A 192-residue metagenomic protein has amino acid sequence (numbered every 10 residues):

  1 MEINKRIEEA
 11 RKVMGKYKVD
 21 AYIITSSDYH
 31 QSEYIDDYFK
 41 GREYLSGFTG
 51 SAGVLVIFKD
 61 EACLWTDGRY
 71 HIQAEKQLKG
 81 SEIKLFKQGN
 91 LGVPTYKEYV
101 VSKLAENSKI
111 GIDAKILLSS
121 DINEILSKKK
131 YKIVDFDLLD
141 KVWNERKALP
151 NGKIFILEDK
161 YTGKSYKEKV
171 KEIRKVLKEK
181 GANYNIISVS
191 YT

Functional and structural regions predicted by a protein language model:
I7, R11-E43: Intrinsically disordered, low-complexity, positively charged segments
V19-D20, N107, A182: Short, high-confidence coil segments that cap the C-terminus of an alpha-helix and link into the following beta-strand
I57-E61, L78: Short acidic-glycine loop/turn motifs at beta-strand connectors
G68-Y99: Compact, glycine/acidic-enriched structural inserts
V100-R146: Hydrophobic or amphipathic alpha-helical targeting/insertion segments
V142-A182: Flexible inter-domain linker/hinge segments
A182-S188: Extended, Lys/Arg-enriched charged tracts that mediate electrostatic binding to polyanionic substrates
Y191-T192: Conserved small/polar residues in nucleotide/adenosyl-binding loops
